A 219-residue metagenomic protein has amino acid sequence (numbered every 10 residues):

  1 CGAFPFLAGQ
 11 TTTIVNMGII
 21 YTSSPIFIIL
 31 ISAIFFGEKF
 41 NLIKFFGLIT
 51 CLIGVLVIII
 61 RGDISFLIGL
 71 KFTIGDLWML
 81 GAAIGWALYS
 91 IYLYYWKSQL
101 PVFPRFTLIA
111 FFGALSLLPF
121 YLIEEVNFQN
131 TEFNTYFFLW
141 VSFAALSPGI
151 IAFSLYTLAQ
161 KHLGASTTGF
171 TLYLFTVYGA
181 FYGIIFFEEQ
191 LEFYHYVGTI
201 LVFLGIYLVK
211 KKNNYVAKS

Functional and structural regions predicted by a protein language model:
C1-Y21, V57, A145-L163: Specific transmembrane alpha-helical segments of multi-pass solute transporters/efflux pumps, especially DMT/EamA
A3, I26-L30, I84-A87, L118 (+3 more regions): Hydrophobic/small/kink-forming positions within alpha-helical transmembrane segments of polytopic membrane proteins
P5, S24-I49, L174-V197: C-terminal transmembrane-helix exit sites in multi-pass transporters
Q10, I59-F72, L122-Y136, W140 (+1 more regions): Membrane-interface helix termini and inter-helical loops of multi-pass transporters
T13, F36-N41, P101-V102, G164-A165 (+1 more regions): A helix-boundary/kink motif common to multi-pass secondary transporters, especially Major Facilitator Superfamily
I43-G62, L117, Y173, Y182 (+1 more regions): Hydrophobic transmembrane alpha-helices of multi-pass small-molecule transport proteins
F45-V57, I74-G81, Y89-S147, L174 (+1 more regions): Hydrophobic alpha-helical transmembrane segments of multi-pass integral membrane proteins, especially transporters
